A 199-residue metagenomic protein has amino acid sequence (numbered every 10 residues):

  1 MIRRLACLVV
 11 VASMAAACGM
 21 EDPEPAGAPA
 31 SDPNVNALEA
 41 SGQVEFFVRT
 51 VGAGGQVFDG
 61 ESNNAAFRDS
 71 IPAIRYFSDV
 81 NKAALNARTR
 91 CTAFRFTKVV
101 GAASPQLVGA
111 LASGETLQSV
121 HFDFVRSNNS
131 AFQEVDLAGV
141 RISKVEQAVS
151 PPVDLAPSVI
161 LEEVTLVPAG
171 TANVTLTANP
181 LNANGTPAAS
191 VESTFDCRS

Functional and structural regions predicted by a protein language model:
M1-C7: Bacterial N-terminal signal peptides that target proteins for export
L8-V10, N34: Detector for intrinsically disordered, low-structure N-terminal pre-sequences
V11-A12, V191: Processing junctions and N-termini across compartments
M14-A17: C-terminal motif of bacterial Sec signal peptides marking the signal peptidase cleavage site
G19-S199: Glycine-rich, low-complexity intrinsically disordered segments
